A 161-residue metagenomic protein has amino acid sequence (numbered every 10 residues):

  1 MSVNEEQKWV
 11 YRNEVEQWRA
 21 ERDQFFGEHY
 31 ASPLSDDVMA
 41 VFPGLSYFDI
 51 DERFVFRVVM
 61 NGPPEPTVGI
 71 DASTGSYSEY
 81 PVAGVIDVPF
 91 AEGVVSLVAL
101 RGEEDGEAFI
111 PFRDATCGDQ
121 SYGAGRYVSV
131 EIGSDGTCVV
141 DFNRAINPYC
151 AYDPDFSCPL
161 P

Functional and structural regions predicted by a protein language model:
M1-T67: N-terminal domain-onset segments
R12, T137, I146-P161: Extended, aromatic/histidine-rich regions of cofactor-dependent oxidoreductases associated with respiratory
A31-P33, F109, P161: Active-site proximal loop and beta-alpha junction motif in alpha/beta enzyme cores
D37-F42, P64-V82, T137, S157-P161: Extracellular/lumen-exposed scaffold segments
E52, A91-V95, G136: Short acidic/polar mixed-charge low-complexity motifs
E65-T67, D119-S121, P148-A151: Short helix/loop capping segments that flank catalytic or ligand/cofactor-binding pockets
D71-G123: Mid-length scaffold segments of soluble, non-membrane domains
D114-A145: Acidic, glycine-rich flexible loop segments
